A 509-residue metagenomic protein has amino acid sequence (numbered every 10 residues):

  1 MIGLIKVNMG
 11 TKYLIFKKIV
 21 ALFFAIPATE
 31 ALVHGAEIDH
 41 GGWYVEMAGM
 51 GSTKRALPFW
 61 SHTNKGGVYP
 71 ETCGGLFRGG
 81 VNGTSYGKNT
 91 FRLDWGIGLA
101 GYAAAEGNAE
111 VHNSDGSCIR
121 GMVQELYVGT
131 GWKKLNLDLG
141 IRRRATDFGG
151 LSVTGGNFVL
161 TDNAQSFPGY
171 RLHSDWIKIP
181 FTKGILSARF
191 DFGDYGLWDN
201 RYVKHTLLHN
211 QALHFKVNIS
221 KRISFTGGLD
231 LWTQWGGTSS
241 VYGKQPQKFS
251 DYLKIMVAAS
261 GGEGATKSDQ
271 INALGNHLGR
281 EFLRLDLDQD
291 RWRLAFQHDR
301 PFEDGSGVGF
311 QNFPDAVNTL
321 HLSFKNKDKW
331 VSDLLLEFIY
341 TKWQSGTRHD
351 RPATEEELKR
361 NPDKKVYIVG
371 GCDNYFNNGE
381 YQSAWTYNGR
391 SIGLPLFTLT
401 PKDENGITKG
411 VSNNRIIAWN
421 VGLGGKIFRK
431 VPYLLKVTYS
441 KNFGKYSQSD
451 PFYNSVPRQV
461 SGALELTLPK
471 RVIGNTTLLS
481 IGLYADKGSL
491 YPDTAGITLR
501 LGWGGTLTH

Functional and structural regions predicted by a protein language model:
M1-D39, L507-H509: Bacterial Sec-dependent N-terminal signal peptides
V33-R144, F158-L160, S166-K178, L186-A188 (+1 more regions): Beta-barrel outer-membrane channel/assembly domains of diderm bacteria
A36-G41, N82-W95, G131-K134, I177-R189 (+6 more regions): Short loop/turn motifs that connect adjacent beta-strands in outer-membrane beta-barrel proteins
M47-R55, G83-S85, L99-A105, N113 (+13 more regions): Transmembrane beta-strands of outer-membrane beta-barrel pores
T63-V68, A100-Y102, G107-S114, T154-L160 (+6 more regions): Extracellular loop and loop/strand-boundary signature of outer-membrane beta-barrel proteins
R144-K244: Internal, well-ordered domain-core segments that constitute the primary functional module of diverse proteins
L197, H209, S224-R284: A conserved mid-domain beta-alpha-beta active-site/ligand-binding segment of alpha/beta enzyme cores
D269-H509: Outer-membrane beta-barrel pore domains
